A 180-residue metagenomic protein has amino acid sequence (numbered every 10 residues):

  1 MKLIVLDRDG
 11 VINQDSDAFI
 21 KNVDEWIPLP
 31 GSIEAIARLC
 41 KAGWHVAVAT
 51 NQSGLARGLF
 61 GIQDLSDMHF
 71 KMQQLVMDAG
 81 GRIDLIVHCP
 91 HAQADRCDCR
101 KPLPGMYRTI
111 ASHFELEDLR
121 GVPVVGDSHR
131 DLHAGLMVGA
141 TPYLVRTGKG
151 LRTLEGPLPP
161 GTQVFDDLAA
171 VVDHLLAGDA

Functional and structural regions predicted by a protein language model:
M1-A47: Active-site neighborhood of HAD-like aspartate-dependent phosphohydrolases
V23-P28, F60-D67, D98-P102: Alpha-helix N-cap and loop-to-helix initiation/capping positions
S32, I36-H69, I83-D95, G135: Substrate-recognition element of Asp-dependent hydrolases with the DxDx(T/V) motif
M72-M77, A111: Conserved hydrophobic residues forming the short capping helix/wall of the S-adenosyl-L-methionine
R100-L132: Conserved Lys-Pro-Asp/Glu-containing loop-to-beta segment of HAD-superfamily phosphomonoesterases, centered on
V124-Q163: Acidic, Mg2+-coordinating phosphoryl-transfer loop and its flanking beta/alpha structural elements, shared across
Q163-A170: Short acidic-hydrophobic, aromatic-tinged amphipathic segments that line or gate anion-handling sites
